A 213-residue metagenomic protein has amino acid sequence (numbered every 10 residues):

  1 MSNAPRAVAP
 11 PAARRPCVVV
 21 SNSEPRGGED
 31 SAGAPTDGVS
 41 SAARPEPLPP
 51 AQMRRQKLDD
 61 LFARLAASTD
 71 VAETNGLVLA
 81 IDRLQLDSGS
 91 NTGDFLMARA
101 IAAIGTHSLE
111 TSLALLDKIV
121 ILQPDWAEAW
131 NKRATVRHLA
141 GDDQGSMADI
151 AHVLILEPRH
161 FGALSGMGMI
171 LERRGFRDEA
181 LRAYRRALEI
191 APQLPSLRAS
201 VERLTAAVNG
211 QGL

Functional and structural regions predicted by a protein language model:
M1-D94: N-terminal leader/linker segments that initiate helical-solenoid repeat arrays
E46, G76, R182, R186-L213: Terminal, low-structured helical/coil segments at or just beyond the last alpha-helical repeat
F62, L79-D82, D117, A151 (+1 more regions): Alpha-solenoid helical repeat scaffolds
L65-T69, D82-Q85, V120, L154 (+2 more regions): A conserved position within tetratricopeptide repeats
D70, L86-G93, A148, R182 (+1 more regions): Alpha-helical linker/edge segments of TPR/alpha-solenoid repeat scaffolds and analogous pre-/post-domain helices
S90-A163: Alpha-helical adaptor scaffolds
G105, L139, R173-R174, A206-G210: Register position in tetratricopeptide repeats
